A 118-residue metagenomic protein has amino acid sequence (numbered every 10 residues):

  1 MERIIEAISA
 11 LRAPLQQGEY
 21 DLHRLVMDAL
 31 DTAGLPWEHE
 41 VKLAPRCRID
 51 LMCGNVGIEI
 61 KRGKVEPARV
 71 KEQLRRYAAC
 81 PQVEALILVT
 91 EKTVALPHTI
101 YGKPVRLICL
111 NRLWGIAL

Functional and structural regions predicted by a protein language model:
M1-K42: Acidic-basic catalytic patches of nuclease active cores, encompassing PD-(D/E)XK and other metal-cofactor nuclease
Q17, R112-A117: Class I S-adenosyl-L-methionine-dependent methyltransferase catalytic core
D31-L35, C53-V56, C80-E84, G102-P104: Short glycine/proline-enriched coil/turn segments at helix->beta-strand junctions
K42-G54: Catalytic centers of nucleases
A44-P45, V70-Q73: Amphipathic coiled-coil/heptad-repeat helices and related helical stalk/stem segments that mediate oligomerization
L51-K64, Y77: Conserved catalytic cores of phosphodiester-cleaving nucleases, focusing on short active-site segments
K64, A68-R69, A78-R112: Nucleic-acid nuclease catalytic cores
